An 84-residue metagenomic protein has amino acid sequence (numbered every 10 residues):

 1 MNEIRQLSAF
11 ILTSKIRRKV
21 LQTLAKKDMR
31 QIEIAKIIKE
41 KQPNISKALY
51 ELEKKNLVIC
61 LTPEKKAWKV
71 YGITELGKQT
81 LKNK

Functional and structural regions predicted by a protein language model:
M1-K19: Short alpha-helical segments that sit at the start of domains
K15, K26-R30: Short capping segments at the starts of secondary-structure elements
R18-Q22, Q79: Pre-recognition alpha-helix immediately N-terminal to the DNA-recognition helix within helix-turn-helix or winged-helix
M29-I37: Short acidic, hydrophobic short linear motifs in intrinsically disordered regions
K36, E53-K54: Alpha-helical residues within the helix-turn-helix
K55-K65, G72: Beta-hairpin "wing" of winged helix-turn-helix
V70-K84: Conserved segment of winged-helix/HTH DNA-binding domains
